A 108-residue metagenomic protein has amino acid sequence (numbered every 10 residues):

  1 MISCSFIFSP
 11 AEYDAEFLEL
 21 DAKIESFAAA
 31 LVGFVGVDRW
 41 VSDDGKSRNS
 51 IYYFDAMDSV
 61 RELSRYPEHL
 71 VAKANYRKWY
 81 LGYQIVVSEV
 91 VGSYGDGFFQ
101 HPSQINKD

Functional and structural regions predicted by a protein language model:
M1-R48, D58-R65, L81-D108: Short S/T/G/P-rich N-terminal loop/turn motif that feeds into the first structured element of a domain
S64-P67, K73: Short, flexible helix/strand-to-coil boundary loops that buttress conserved ligand/catalytic motifs in alpha/beta
N75-K78: Arginine/glycine-rich "motif VI" loop of SF2 helicases in the C-terminal RecA-like domain
